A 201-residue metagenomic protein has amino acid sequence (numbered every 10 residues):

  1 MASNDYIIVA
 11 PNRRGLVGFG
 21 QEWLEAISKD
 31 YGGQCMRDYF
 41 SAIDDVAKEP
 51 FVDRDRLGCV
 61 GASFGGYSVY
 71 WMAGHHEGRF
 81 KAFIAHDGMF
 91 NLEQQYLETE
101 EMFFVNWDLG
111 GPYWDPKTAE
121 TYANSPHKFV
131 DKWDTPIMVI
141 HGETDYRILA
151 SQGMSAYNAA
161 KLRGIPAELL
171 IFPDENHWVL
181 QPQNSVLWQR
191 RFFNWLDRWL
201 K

Functional and structural regions predicted by a protein language model:
A2-N4, A10-K201: Active-site-proximal cap/loop segments of hydrolase catalytic domains
